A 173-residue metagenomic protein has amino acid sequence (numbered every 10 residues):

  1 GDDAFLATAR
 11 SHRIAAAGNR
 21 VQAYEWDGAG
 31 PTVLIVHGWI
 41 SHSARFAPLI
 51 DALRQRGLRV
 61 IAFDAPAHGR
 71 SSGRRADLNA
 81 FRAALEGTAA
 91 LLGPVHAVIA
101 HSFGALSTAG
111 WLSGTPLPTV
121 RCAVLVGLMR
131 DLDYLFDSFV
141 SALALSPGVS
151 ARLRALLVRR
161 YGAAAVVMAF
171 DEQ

Functional and structural regions predicted by a protein language model:
D2-D27: N-terminal cap/lid segment of alpha/beta-hydrolase-fold proteins
A29-G30, G38-S41: Active-site glycine-rich loops that stabilize anionic/oxyanionic intermediates across multiple enzyme folds
L34-G38, H101: The conserved beta1-alpha1 loop
S43, I50-S72: Conserved alpha/beta-hydrolase
R75-H96: Alpha/beta-hydrolase active-site loop
A97-V98, A123: Conserved alpha/beta-hydrolase fold motif
I99-T108: Gly/Ala-rich beta-loop-alpha elbow adjacent to hydrolase catalytic centers
P118-Q173: The alpha/beta-hydrolase serine catalytic core
